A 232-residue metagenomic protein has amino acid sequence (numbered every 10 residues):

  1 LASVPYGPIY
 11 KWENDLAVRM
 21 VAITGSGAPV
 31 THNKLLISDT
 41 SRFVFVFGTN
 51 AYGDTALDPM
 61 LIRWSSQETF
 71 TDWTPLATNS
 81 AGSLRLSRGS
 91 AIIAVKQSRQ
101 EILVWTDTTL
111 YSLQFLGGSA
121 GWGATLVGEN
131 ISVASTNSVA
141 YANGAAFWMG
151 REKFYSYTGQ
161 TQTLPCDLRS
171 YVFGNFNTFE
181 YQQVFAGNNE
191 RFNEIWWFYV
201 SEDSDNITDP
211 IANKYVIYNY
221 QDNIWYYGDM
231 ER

Functional and structural regions predicted by a protein language model:
G7-P8, E13-I37: Asp-box/WD-like beta-propeller blade repeats and closely related beta-sheet repeat scaffolds
V18-S26, N79-R85, G123-E129: A short beta-strand motif characteristic of beta-propeller blades
G27-S66: Solenoidal tandem-repeat scaffolds enriched in leucines and small polar residues
F43, A51, S87-R232: Beta-sheet-dominated scaffold domains
D58-T69, A212-D222: Beta-propeller blade signature
S65-T78, Y111-G123: Per-blade loop-tip surfaces of WD-repeat and WD-like beta-propellers in eukaryotic adaptors/scaffolds
